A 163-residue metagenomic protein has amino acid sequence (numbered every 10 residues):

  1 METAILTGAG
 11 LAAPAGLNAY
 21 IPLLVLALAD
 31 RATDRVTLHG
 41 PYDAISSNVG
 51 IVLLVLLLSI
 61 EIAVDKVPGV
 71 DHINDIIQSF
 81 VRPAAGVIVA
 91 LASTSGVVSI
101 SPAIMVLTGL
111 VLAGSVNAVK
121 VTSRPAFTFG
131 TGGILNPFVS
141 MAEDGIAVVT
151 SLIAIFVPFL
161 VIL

Functional and structural regions predicted by a protein language model:
M1-T3, A29-V49, V89-M105, A154-I162: Helix-coil boundary and interhelical linker segments in multi-pass alpha-helical membrane proteins
L6, A12-D30: The first (N-terminal) embedded transmembrane alpha-helix
G10, I88-T94, K120-A126, S140 (+1 more regions): Generic transmembrane alpha-helix signature in multi-pass membrane proteins, especially transporters/channels
A15-A19, Y42-L54, Q78-P83: Helical membrane-embedded segments and adjacent short helical loop/helix-boundary regions of multi-pass membrane
S59-H72, V121-T128: C-terminal ends of transmembrane helices
H72-A84, P137: Cytoplasmic-side transmembrane-helix entry/capping segments in multi-pass membrane proteins
A84-S93, P102-S123, G145: Mid-bilayer segments of alpha-helical transmembrane spans in multi-pass integral membrane proteins that mediate
P102-L107, F127-V139: The feature identifies polytopic integral membrane transport proteins across all domains of life
